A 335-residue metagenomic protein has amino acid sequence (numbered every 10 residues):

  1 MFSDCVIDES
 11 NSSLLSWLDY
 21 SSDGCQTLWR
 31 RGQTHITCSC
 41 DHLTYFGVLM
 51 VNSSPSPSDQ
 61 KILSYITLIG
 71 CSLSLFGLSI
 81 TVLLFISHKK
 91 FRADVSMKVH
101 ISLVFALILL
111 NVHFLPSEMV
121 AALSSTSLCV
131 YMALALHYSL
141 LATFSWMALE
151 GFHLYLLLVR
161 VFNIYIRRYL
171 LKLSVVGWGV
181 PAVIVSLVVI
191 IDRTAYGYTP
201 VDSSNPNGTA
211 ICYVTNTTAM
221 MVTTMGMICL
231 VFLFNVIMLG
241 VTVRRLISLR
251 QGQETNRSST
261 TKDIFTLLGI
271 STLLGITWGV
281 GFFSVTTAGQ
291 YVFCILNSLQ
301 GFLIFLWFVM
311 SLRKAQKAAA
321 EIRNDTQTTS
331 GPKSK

Functional and structural regions predicted by a protein language model:
M1, L73-F76, Q253, R313: Short secondary-structure junctions and interdomain/linker hinges
M1-Y45: Proteolytic-maturation and junctional protease-sensitive modules
I7, D19-Y20, C25, A135 (+8 more regions): Conserved, structured regulatory domains from eukaryotic proteins
D19, W29-Q33, L75, R167 (+3 more regions): Intrinsically disordered, low-complexity regulatory regions enriched in Ser/Pro/Gly/Thr and acidic residues
L28, S102-V104, C294-Q300: Short secondary-structure subsegments characteristic of cysteine-rich extracellular domains
W29-R31, H35, S39-T44, V48-D192: Hydrophobic alpha-helical transmembrane segments corresponding to the first two to three helices of multi-pass helical
D41-L43, T194-K335: Cytoplasmic, intrinsically disordered regulatory regions of membrane-associated signaling receptors
